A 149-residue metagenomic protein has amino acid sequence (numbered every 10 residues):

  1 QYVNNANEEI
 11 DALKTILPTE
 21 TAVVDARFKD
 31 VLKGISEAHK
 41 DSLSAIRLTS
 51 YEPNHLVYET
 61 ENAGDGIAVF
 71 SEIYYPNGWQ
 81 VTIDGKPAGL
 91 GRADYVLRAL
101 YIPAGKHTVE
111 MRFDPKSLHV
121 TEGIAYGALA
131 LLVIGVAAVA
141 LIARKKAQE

Functional and structural regions predicted by a protein language model:
Q1-I16: Contiguous hydrophobic, core-forming segments of folded domains
L17-E149: Active-site-proximal, structured, solvent-exposed surfaces of multi-pass membrane proteins that position macromolecular
